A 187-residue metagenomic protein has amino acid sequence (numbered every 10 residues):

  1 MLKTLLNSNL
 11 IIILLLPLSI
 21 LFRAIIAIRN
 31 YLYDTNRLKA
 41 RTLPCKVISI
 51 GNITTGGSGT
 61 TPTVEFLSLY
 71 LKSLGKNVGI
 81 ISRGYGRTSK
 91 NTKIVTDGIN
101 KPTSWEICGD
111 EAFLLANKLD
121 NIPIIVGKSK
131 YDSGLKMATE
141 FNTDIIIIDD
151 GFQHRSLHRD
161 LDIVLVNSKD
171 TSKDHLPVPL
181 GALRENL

Functional and structural regions predicted by a protein language model:
M1-K46: A transmembrane-helix-recognition feature enriched in membrane-embedded lipid enzymes and envelope glyco-/phospholipid
P17, K46, P62, V78 (+2 more regions): Proline-centered helix-kink/hinge sites
S19, V47-N52, G56, Y70-K76 (+4 more regions): P-loop NTP-binding module
Y31-I99: Walker A (P-loop) phosphate-binding motif
Y85-R87, T92-L187: Phosphate/Mg2+-binding loops and adjacent switch elements in nucleotide/diphosphate-handling enzyme cores
